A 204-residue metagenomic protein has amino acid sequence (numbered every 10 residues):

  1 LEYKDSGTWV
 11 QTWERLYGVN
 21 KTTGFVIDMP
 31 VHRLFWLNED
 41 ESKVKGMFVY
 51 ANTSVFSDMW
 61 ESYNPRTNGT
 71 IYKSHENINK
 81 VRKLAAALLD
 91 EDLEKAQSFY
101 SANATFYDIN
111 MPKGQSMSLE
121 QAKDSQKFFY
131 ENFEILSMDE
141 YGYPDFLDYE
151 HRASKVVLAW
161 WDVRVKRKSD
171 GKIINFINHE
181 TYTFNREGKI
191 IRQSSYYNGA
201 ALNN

Functional and structural regions predicted by a protein language model:
L1-N204: C-terminal and inter-domain tail/linker signature
